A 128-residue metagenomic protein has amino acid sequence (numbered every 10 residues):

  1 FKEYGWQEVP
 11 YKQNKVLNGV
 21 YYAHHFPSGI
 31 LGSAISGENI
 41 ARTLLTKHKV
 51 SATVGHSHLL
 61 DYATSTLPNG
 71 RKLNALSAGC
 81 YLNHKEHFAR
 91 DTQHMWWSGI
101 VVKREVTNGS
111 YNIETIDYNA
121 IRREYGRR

Functional and structural regions predicted by a protein language model:
F1-E8: Active-site neighborhood of divalent metal-dependent phosphoester bond hydrolases
K12-N14: Gly/Pro-rich turn-and-neighbor structural signature
G19-E114: Conserved beta-sheet core of the metallophosphoesterase superfamily
E114-R127: Short, solvent-exposed aromatic-acidic interface loops
